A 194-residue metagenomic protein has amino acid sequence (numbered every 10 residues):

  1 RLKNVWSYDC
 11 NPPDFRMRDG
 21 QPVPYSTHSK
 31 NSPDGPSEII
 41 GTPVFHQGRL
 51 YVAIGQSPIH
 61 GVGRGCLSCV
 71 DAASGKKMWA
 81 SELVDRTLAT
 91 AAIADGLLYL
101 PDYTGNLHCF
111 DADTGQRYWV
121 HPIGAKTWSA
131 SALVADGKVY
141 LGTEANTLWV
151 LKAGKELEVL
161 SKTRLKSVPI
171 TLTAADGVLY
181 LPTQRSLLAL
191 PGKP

Functional and structural regions predicted by a protein language model:
R1-P194: Noncatalytic, solvent-exposed loop/strand surfaces of beta-propeller-type extracellular/periplasmic domains
